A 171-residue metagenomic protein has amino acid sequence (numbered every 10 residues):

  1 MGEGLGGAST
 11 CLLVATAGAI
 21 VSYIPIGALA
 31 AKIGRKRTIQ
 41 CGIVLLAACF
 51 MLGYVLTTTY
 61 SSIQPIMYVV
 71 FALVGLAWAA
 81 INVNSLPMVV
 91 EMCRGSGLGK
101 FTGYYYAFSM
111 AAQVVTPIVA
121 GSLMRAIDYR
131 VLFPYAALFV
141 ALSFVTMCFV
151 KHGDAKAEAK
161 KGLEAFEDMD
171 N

Functional and structural regions predicted by a protein language model:
M1-A17, P65-I66: Loop-to-transmembrane helix entry
L5-G6, C93-Y105: Loop-to-transmembrane helix entry/capping segments in MFS-fold secondary transporters and related SLC/MFSD carriers
V21-R35, M124: Helix-to-loop junctions at the C-terminal end of transmembrane segments in multipass secondary transporters
K32-V44: Cytoplasmic membrane-interface "Motif A"-like loop-to-helix N-cap segments of 12-TM Major Facilitator Superfamily
L45-S61: C-terminal ends and interior cores of transmembrane alpha-helices in multi-pass membrane transporters/permeases
A80-R94: Intracellular juxtamembrane helix-capping segments at the cytosolic ends of symmetry-related transmembrane helices
S122-V140: A membrane-interface helix-boundary motif in multi-pass transporters
A136-D170: Multi-pass alpha-helical transporter architecture, strongest for 12-TM Major Facilitator/SLC carriers used
